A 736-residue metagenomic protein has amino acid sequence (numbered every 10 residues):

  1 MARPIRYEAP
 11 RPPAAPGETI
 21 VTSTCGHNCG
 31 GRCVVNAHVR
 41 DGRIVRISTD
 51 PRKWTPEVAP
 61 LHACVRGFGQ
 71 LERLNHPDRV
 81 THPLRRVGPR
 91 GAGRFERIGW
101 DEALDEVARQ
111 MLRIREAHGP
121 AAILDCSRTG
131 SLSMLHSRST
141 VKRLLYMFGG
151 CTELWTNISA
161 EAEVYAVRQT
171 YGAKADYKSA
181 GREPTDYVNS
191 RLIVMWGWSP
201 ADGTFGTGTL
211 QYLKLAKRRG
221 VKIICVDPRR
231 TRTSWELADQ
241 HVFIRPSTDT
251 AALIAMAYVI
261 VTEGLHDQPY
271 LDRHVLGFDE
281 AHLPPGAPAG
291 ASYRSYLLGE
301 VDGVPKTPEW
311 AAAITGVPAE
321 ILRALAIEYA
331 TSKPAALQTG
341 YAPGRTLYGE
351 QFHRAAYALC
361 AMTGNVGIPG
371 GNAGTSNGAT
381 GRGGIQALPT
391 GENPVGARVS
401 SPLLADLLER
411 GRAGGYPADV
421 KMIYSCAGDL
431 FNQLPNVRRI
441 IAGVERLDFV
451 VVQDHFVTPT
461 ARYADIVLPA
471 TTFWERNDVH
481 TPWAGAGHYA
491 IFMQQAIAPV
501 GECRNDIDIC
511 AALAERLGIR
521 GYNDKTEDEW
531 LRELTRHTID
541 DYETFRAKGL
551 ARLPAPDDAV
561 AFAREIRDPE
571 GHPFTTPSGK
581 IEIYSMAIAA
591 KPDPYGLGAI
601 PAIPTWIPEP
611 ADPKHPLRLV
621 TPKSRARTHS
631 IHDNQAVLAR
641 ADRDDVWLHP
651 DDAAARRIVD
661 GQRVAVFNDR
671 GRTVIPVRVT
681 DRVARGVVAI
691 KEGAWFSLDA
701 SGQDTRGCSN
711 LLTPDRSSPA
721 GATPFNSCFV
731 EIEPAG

Functional and structural regions predicted by a protein language model:
M1-L265, A654, L698-G736: N-terminal export/assembly segments and adjacent metallocofactor-ligating motifs of anaerobic energy-metabolism
L104-I123, E183-L192, E300-G303, R323-A336 (+1 more regions): Glycine-rich phosphate/diphosphate-binding loops that line cofactor/substrate pockets in enzymes
R138-L213, R219-V226, A251, A356-R462 (+2 more regions): Extended redox/cofactor-interaction regions of prokaryotic respiratory oxidoreductases
G220, I224, R229-S332: Long, well-ordered, tryptophan-enriched scaffold segments
R229-R232, T458-M493: Flexible glycine/proline-rich, aromatic-decorated loop/lid segments
R273-L276, E328-Y329, N372-G383, T526-D540 (+1 more regions): A glycine-rich phosphate-binding loop feature that marks nucleotide/adenosyl-phosphate handling sites
E280-A405: Active-site phosphate/pyrophosphate-binding segments
A496, V500, R504-L553, S630-H632 (+2 more regions): Long, contiguous, secondary-structure-rich segments that constitute the structural scaffold of globular domains
